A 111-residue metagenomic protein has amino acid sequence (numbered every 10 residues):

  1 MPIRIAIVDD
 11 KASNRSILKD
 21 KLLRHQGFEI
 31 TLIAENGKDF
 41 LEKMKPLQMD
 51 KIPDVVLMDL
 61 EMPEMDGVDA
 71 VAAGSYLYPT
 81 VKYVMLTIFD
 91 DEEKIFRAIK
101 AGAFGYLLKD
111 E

Functional and structural regions predicted by a protein language model:
P2-N14, L18-L22, V56: Conserved acidic segment of CheY-like receiver
D9, D59, T87: Active-site residues of response regulator receiver
G27-E35, E42-K43: Short hydrophobic/Thr-rich beta-strand motif most characteristic of the beta2 strand and flanking loop of CheY-like
N36-D39, D66-D69: Acidic catalytic/metal-coordinating carboxylates
D50-L57: Active-site beta3 strand of CheY-like receiver
M62: Receiver (REC) domain active-site loop signature in two-component systems and cognate sites in sensor histidine kinases
T80-D90: A short, hydrophobic beta-strand element within the central beta-sheet of small alpha/beta folds
